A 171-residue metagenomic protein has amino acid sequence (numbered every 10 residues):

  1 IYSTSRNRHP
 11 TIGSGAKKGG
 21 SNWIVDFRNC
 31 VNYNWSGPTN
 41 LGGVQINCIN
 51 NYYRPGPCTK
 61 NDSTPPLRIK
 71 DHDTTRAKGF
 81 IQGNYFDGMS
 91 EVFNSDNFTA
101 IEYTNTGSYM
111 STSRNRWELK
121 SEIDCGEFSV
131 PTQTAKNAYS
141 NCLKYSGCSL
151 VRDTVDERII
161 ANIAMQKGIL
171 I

Functional and structural regions predicted by a protein language model:
I1-G13, S21-S36, Q45-P57, K78-G88: Right-handed parallel beta-helix
G15-K17, W35-G42, D62-T75: Active-site rim elements
G42-Q45, I171: Generic structural signal for short, solvent-exposed loop/turn connectors between secondary structure elements
Y53-I171: Long, contiguous C-terminal flanking segments immediately downstream of a protein's structured core
